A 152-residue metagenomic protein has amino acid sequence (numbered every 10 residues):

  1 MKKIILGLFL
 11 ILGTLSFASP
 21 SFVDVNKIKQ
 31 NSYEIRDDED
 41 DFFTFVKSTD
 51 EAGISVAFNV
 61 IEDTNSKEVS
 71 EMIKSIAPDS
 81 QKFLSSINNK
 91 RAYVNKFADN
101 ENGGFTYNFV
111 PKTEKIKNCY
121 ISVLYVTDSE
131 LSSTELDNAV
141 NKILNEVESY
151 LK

Functional and structural regions predicted by a protein language model:
I4-L15: Sec-dependent N-terminal signal peptides
A18-F45, I143-E148: N-terminal "mature-domain start" segment
K29-E39, I76-N88: Short secondary-structure junctions
Q30-Y33, Y125-K152: Surface-exposed amphipathic alpha-helical segments
E39-F42, G53-S55, E101-V110, C119-Y120: Short, surface-exposed coil-to-beta transition loops
T44-E71, C119-V126: A short acidic-to-branched-hydrophobic micro-motif
P78-I116: Signature of long, low-cysteine stretches enriched in small and polar/charged residues
F97-E101, P111-A139: Short, exposed beta-strand-loop hairpins at the edges of beta-sheets in extracellular/periplasmic proteins
